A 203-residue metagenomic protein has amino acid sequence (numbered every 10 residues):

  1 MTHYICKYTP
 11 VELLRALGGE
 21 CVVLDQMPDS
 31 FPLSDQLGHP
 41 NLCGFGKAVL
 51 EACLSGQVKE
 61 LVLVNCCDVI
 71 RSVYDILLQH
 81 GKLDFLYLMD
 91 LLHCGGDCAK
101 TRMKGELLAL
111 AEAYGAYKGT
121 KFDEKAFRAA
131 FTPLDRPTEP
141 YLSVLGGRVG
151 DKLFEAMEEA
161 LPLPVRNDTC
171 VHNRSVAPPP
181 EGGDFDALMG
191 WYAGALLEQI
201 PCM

Functional and structural regions predicted by a protein language model:
M1-M203: An N-terminal assembly and electron-transfer interface module characteristic of large anaerobic redox and radical
